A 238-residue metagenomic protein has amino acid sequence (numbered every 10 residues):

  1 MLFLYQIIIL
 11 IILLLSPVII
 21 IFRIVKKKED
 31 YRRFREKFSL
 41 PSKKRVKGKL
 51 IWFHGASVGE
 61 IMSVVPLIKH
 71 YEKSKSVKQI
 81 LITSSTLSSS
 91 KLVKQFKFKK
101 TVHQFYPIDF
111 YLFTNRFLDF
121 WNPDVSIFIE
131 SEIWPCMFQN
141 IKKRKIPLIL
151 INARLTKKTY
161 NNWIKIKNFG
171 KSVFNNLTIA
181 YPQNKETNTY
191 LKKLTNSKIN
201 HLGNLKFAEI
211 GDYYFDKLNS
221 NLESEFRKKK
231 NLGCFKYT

Functional and structural regions predicted by a protein language model:
M1, Y5-I8, I12-F22: Membrane-interacting alpha-helical segments
P17-D216, S220, T238: Active-site and donor-binding regions of nucleotide-sugar-utilizing enzymes
